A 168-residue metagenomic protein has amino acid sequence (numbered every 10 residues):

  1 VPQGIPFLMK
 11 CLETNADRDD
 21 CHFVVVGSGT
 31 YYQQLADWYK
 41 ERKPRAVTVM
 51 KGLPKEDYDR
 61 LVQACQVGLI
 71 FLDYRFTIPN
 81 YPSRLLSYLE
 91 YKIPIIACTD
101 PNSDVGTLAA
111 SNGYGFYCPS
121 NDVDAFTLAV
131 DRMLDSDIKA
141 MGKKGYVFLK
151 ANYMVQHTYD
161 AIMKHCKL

Functional and structural regions predicted by a protein language model:
V1-T14: A conserved mid-protein helix/loop that constitutes part of the nucleotide-sugar donor-binding site
Q3-P6, P54-Q63, G68-L89, I96-T107: Nucleotide-sugar-dependent
F7, Q34-L35, D104-L108, A125: Phosphate- and divalent-cation-binding pockets in alpha/beta enzyme and binding domains that engage nucleotide-derived
D20, V24-G27, Y32-D59: Nucleotide-activated donor-binding/catalytic signature segment of Leloir-type glycosyltransferases, i.e., the conserved
Y31, L53-P54, Y81, P101 (+2 more regions): Short loop/turn segments at beta->alpha junctions
S83, Y91-K92, V105-F116, N121 (+1 more regions): Acidic, glycine-centered active-site loop in nucleotide-sugar glycosyltransferases
F116, D122-I138: C-terminal "capping" alpha-helix adjacent to the active site of nucleotide-linked donor transferases in cell-envelope
N121, A125, K139-C166: A charged, aromatic-enriched C-terminal amphipathic alpha-helix characteristic of glycosyltransferases across folds
